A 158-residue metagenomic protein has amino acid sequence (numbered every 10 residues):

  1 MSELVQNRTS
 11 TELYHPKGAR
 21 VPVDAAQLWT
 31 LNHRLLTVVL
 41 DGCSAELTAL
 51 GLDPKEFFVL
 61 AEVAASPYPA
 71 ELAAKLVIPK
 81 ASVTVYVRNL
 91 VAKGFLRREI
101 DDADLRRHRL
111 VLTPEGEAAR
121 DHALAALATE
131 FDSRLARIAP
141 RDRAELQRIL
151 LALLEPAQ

Functional and structural regions predicted by a protein language model:
M1-L50, L112: N-terminal leader segment of winged-helix/HTH proteins
S2, N7-H15, L40, R88-L151: Charged, amphipathic alpha-helical coiled-coil/dimerization segments
D24, D53-K55, E115, D142: N-terminal positioning helix adjacent to the helix-turn-helix/winged-helix DNA-binding module
D24-L31, L35, S82, H108 (+3 more regions): Conserved acidic
T30, F58, A144: Active-site phosphate/pyrophosphate-handling residues
D41-S82: N-terminal helix-turn-helix DNA-binding core of bacterial DNA-binding proteins
V85: DNA-binding alpha-helical recognition surfaces that contact promoter or target DNA
E155-Q158: Short, charged, intrinsically disordered terminal tails
